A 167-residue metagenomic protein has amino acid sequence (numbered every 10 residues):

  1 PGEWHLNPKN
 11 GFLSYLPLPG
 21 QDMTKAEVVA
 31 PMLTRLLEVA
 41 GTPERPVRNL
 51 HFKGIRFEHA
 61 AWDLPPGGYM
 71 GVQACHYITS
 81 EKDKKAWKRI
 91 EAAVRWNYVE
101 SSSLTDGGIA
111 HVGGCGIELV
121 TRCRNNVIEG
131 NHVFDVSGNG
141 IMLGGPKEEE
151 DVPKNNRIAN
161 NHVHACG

Functional and structural regions predicted by a protein language model:
P1-Y98: Extracellular polysaccharide-degrading/modifying enzymes targeting complex plant/algal/animal polysaccharides
G41-P43, R56, A61, Y98-E100 (+4 more regions): Short, flexible loop/turn elements at secondary-structure junctions
A61-G67, E91-A92, G113-L119, S137-L143 (+2 more regions): Short glycine/acidic-rich loop motifs that flank beta-strands on beta-rich extracellular proteins
G67, G71-Y77, A86, H111 (+2 more regions): N-terminal catalytic cores of secreted or lumenal carbohydrate-active enzymes
A86, R95-N97, I109-A110, L119-V120 (+2 more regions): Low-complexity, polar/charged sequence tracts that form flexible coils or short amphipathic helices and often embed
E149-D151, G167: Short, recurrent motifs enriched in small/polar residues
